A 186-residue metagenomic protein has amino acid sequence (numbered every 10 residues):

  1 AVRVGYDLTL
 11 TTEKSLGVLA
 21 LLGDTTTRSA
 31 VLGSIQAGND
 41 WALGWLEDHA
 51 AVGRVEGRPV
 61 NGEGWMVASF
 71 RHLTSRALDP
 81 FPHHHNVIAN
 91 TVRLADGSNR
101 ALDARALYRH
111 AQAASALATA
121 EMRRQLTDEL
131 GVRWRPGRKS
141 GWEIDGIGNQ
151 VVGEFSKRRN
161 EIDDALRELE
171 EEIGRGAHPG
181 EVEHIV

Functional and structural regions predicted by a protein language model:
A1-V186: Beta->alpha loop/short-helix hinge microenvironment recognizer with preference for catalytic Tyr/His contexts
